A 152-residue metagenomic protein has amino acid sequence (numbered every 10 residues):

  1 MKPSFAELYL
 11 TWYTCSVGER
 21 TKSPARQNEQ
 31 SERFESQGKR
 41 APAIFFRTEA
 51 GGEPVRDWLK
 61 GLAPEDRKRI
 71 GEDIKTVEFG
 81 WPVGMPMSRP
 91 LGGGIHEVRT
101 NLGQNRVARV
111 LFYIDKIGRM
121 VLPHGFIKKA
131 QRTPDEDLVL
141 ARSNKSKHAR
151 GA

Functional and structural regions predicted by a protein language model:
M1-V107, K116-M120, I127-A152: Basic, Lys/Arg-enriched alpha-helical interface segments
